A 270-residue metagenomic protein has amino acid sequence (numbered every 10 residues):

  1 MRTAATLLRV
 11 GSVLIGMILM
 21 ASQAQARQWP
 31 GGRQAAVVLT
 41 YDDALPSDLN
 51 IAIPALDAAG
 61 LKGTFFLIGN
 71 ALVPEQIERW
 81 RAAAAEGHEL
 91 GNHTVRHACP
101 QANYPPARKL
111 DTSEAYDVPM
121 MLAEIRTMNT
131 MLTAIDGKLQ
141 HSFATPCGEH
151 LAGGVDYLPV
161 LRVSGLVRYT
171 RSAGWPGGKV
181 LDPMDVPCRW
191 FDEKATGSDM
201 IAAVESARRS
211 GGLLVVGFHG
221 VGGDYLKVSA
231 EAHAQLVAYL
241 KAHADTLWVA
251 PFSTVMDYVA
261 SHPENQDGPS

Functional and structural regions predicted by a protein language model:
M1-T6: N-terminal secretory signal peptides that target proteins for export/translocation
R9-L19: Bacterial N-terminal signal peptides
M20-Q25: Membrane-interface motif at the C-terminal end of an N-terminal transmembrane signal
A26-Q101, E124-H150, E205, T246 (+1 more regions): Active-site beta->alpha N-cap acidic-glycine motif
R27-G31, G60-G63, A71-E75, T133 (+4 more regions): C-terminal domain-boundary segment and adjacent tail
I51, V73-E75, A102-I201, A232: Catalytic domains of cell-wall/extracellular-matrix polysaccharide-remodeling enzymes, centered on de-N-acetylation
T94-R96, K109, F218-G222: Short, histidine-centered active-site or binding-site loop motifs used for metal coordination, general acid-base
